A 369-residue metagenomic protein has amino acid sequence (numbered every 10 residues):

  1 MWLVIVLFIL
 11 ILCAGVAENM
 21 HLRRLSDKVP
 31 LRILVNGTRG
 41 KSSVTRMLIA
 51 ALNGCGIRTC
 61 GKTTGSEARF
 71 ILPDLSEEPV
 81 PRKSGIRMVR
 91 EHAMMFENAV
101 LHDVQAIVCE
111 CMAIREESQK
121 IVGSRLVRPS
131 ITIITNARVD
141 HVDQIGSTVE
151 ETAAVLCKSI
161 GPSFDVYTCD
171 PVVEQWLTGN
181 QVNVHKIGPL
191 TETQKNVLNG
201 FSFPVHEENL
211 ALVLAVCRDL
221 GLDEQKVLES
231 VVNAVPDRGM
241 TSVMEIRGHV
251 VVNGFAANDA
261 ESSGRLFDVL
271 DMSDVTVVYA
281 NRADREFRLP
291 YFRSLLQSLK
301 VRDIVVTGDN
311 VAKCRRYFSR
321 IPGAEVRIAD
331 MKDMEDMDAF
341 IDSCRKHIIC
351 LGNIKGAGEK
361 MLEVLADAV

Functional and structural regions predicted by a protein language model:
L3-R24, K28, K41, L222 (+1 more regions): ATP-dependent carboxylate-amine ligase
R23-V29, A50-T132, N136-A153: ATP-dependent carboxylate-amine ligase catalytic core
P30, H102-Q105, R115, P129-R247: Acidic, Mg2+-coordinating active-site environments of NTP-dependent enzymes
I33-L48: Glycine-rich phosphate-binding P-loop
L48, L52-N53, L177, F318 (+1 more regions): Hydrophobic alpha-helical packing residues
G61-T63, I133-N136, D165-P171, T276-A280 (+1 more regions): Short internal beta-strands
T64-E67, C169-E174, P189, D309-A312 (+2 more regions): Short, polar loop motifs at secondary-structure junctions
G123-P129, L156-S163, L270-M272, S294-R302: Short, conserved loop/helix-junction motifs that constitute active-site signature segments in enzyme catalytic cores
